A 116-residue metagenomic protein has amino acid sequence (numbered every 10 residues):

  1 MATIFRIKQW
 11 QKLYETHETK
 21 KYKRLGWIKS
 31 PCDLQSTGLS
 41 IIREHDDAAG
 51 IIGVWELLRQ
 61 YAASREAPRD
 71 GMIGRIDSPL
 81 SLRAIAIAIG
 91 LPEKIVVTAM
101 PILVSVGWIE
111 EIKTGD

Functional and structural regions predicted by a protein language model:
M1-D116: Detector for short helical micro-motifs
